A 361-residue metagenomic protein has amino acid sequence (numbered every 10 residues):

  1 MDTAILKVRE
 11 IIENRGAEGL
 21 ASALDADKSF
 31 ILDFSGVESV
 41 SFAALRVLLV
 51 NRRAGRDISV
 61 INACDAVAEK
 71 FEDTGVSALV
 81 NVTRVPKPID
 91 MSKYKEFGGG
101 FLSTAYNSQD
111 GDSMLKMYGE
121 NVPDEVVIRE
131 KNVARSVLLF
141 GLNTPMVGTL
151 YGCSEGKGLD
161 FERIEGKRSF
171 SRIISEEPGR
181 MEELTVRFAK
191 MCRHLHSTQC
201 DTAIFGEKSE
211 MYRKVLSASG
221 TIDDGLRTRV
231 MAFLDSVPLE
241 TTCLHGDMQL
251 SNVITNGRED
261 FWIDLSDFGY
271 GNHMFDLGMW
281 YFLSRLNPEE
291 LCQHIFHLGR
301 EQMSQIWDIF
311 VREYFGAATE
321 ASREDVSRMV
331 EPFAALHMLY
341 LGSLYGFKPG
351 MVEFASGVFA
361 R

Functional and structural regions predicted by a protein language model:
I12-V80: Amphipathic alpha-helical interaction surfaces in cytosolic regulatory modules
P86-D110: ATP-binding glycine-rich phosphate-binding loop
F101-I128: ATP-binding glycine-rich loop module of kinase domains
S103-S108, M231-F275: Active-site acidic catalytic loop and adjacent metal/ATP-binding pocket of ATP-dependent phosphoryl transfer enzymes
G141, K167-E207, R227, F233: Conserved kinase catalytic-core helix
M146-K157: Short beta-strand micro-motifs within the conserved protein kinase catalytic domain, predominantly in the N-lobe
T198-G246, L250, N256: An alpha-helical support segment within catalytic cores of ATP-dependent transferases
L277-A318, A334-G350: Active-site activation/catalytic loop segments of kinase-like enzymes and analogous catalytic loops in related
